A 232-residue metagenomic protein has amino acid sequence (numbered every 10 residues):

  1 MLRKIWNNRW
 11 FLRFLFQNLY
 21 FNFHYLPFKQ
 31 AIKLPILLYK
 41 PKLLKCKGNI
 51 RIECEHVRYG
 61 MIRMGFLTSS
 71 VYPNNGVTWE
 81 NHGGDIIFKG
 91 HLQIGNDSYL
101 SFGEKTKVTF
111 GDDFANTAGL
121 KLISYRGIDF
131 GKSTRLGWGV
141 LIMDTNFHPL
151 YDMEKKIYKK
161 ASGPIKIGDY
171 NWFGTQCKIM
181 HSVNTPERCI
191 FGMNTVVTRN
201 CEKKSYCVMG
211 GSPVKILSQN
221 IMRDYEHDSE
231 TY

Functional and structural regions predicted by a protein language model:
M1-M143, P164-Y170, C177-I179, E187 (+2 more regions): Domain-scale signature associated with acetyltransferase and cell-envelope carbohydrate enzymes
L100, K156-I157: Short loop/turn motifs at secondary-structure junctions and domain boundaries
I142, P149-L150: Short helix-loop boundary/capping segments
F147-H148, T195-V196, E202: Flexible glycine-rich beta->alpha loop in the catalytic core of nucleotide-sugar glycosyltransferases
D152-K156, I221: Short acidic, glycine/proline-rich loop/turn micro-motifs
I157-I165: A short acidic, glycine-rich active-site loop that binds or catalyzes chemistry on phosphate/adenosine moieties
V183, I190: Extracellular carbohydrate recognition
